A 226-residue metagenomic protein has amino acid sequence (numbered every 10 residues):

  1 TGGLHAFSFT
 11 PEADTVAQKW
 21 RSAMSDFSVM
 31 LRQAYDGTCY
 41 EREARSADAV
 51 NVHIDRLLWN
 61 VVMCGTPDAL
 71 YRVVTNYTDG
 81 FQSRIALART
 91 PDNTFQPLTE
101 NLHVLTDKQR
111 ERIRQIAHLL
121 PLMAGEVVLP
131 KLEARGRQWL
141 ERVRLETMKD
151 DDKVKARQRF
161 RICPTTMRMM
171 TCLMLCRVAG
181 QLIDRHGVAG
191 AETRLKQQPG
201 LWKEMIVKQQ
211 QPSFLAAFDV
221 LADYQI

Functional and structural regions predicted by a protein language model:
T1-R72: Conserved ASCE/P-loop NTPase catalytic core
Q33, R42-L57, D68-I226: Phosphate-sensing "switch" segment of ASCE/P-loop ATPases
